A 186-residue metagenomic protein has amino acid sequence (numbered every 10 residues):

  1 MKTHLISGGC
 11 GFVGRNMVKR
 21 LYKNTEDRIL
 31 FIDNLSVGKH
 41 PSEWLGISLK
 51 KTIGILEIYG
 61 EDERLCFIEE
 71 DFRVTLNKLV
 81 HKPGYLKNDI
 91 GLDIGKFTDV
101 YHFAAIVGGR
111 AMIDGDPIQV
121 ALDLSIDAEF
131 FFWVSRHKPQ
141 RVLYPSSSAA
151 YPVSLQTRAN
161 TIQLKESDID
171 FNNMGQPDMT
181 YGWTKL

Functional and structural regions predicted by a protein language model:
M1-L186: N-terminal Rossmann-like NAD(P)+-binding domain of SDR-like oxidoreductases, especially those catalyzing
